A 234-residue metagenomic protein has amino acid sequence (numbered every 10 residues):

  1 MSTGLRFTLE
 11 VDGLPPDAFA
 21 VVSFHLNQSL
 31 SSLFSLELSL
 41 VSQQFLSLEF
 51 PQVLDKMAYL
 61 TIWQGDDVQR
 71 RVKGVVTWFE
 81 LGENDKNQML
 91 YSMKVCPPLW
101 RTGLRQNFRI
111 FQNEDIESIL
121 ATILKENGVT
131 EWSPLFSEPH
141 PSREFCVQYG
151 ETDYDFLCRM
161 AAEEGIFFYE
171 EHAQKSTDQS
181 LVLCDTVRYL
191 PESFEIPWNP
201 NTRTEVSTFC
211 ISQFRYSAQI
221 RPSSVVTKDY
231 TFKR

Functional and structural regions predicted by a protein language model:
M1-R234: Amphipathic alpha-helical and helix-coil boundary elements used as assembly and membrane-proximal scaffolds
